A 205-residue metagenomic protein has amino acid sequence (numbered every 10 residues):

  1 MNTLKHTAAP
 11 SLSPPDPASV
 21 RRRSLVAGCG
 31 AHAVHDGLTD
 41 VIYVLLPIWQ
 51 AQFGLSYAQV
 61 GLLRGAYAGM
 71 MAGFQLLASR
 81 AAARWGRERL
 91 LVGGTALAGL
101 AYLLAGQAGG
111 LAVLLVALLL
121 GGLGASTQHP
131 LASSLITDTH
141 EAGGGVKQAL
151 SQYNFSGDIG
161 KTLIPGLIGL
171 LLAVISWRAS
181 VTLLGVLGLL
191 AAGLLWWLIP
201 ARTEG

Functional and structural regions predicted by a protein language model:
D40, A68-L76, T162: Residue-level signature of mid-helix packing/kink "hotspots" within the transmembrane helices of 12-pass Major
I42-G54: Membrane-interface helix caps of multi-pass secondary transporters
L46, G160, I164-L172: Small-residue (Gly/Pro/Ala) motifs that create kinks and tight helix-helix packing interfaces
W49-Q50, A81-A82, L170-I175: Interfacial helix-cap and linker-helix signal at transmembrane-aqueous boundaries of multi-pass secondary transporters
G73-G109: Conserved MFS/SLC helix-loop-helix module at the cytosolic interface between two early adjacent transmembrane helices
A101, A112-L120: Paired small-residue
A117-G157: Cytoplasmic helix-loop-helix junction between adjacent transmembrane helices in 12-TM secondary transporters
G185-G205: C-terminal membrane-cytosol helix-exit motif in multi-pass small-molecule transporters
